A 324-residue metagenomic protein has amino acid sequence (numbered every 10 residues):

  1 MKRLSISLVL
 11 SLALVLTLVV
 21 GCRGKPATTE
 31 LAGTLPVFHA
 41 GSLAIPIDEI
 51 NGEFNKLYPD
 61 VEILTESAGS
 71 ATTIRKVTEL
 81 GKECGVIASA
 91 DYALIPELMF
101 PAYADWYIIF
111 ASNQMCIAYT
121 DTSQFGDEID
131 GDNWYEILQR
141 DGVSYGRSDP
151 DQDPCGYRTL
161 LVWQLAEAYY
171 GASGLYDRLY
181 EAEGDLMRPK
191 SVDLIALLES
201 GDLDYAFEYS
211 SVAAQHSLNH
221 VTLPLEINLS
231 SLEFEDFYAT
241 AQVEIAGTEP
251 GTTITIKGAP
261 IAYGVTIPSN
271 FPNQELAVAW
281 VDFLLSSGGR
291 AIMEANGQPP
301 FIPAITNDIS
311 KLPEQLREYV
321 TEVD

Functional and structural regions predicted by a protein language model:
L4-G24: Sec-dependent N-terminal signal peptides of Gram-positive bacterial secreted proteins and lipoproteins
C22-Y58, E62, A71, T78-L80 (+2 more regions): Exported/periplasmic ABC-transporter solute-binding proteins
L80-D91, I95-I109: Short beta-strand-centered segments that line the small-molecule binding cleft or hinge of alpha/beta clamshell
Y107, M115, S123-D127: GST-like domain detector, emphasizing the conserved glutathione-binding G-site in the N-terminal thioredoxin-like
S112-N113, P260: Short, solvent-exposed loop/turn segments at the edges of secondary structure
